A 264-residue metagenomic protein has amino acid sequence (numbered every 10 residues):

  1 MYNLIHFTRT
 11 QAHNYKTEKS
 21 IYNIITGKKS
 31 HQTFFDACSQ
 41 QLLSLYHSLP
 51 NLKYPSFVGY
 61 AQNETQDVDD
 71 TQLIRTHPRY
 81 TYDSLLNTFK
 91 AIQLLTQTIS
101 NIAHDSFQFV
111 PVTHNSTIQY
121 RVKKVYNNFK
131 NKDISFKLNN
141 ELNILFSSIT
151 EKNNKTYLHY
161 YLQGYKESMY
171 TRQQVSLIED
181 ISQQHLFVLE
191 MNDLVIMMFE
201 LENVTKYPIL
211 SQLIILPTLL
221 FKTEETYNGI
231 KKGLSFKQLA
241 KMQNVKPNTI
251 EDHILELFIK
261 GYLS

Functional and structural regions predicted by a protein language model:
M1-S264: Long, charge-rich, low-complexity intrinsically disordered regions
